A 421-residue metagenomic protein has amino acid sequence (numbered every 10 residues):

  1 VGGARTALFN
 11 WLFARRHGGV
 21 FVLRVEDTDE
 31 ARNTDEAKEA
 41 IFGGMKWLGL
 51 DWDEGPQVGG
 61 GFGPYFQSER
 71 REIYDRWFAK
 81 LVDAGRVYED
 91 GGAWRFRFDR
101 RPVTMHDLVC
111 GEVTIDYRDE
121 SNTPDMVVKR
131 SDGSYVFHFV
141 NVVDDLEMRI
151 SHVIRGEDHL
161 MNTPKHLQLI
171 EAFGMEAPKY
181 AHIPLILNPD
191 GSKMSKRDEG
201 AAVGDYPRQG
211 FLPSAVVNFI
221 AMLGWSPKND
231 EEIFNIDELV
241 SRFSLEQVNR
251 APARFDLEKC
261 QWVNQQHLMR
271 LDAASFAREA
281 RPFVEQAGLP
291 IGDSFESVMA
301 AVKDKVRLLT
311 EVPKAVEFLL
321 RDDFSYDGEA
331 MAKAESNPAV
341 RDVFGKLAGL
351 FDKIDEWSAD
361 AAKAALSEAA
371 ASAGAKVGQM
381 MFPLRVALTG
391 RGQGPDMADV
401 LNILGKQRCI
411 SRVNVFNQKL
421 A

Functional and structural regions predicted by a protein language model:
V1-A93, S134, M161-M175: N-terminal Rossmann-like or analogous alpha/beta NTP/dinucleotide-binding catalytic cores that position adenine
N10, I41, L81, F96 (+7 more regions): Residue-level signal for inorganic ion chemistry
L23-D27, M148-V153, A365-S367, G394-D399: Glycine- and acidic
G43-K46, A79, E171, G204 (+3 more regions): Generic alpha-helical structural context detector
Q67, K80-K196, A202-Y206, P227: Active-site cores that bind ATP or allylic diphosphates and position pyrophosphate for catalysis
M175-K179, I183-Y326, T389-A421: Catalytic adenosine-cofactor/nucleotide-binding cores of aminoacyl-tRNA synthetases and other
M331-A361, L366: Long, amphipathic alpha-helical coiled-coil segments characteristic of histidine-phosphotransfer scaffolds
S358-I403, R408: Helix-rich, typically C-terminal accessory recognition domains appended to large enzymatic cores
